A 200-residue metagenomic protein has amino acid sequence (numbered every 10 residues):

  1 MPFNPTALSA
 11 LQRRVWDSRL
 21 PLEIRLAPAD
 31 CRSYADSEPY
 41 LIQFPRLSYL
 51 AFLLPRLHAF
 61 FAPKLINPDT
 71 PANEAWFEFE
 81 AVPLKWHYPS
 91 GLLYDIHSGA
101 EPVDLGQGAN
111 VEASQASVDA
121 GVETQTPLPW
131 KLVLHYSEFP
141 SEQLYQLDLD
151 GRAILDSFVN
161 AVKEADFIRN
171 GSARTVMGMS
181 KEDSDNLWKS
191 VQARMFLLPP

Functional and structural regions predicted by a protein language model:
M1-L41, A51-P200: Ubiquitin system architectures
